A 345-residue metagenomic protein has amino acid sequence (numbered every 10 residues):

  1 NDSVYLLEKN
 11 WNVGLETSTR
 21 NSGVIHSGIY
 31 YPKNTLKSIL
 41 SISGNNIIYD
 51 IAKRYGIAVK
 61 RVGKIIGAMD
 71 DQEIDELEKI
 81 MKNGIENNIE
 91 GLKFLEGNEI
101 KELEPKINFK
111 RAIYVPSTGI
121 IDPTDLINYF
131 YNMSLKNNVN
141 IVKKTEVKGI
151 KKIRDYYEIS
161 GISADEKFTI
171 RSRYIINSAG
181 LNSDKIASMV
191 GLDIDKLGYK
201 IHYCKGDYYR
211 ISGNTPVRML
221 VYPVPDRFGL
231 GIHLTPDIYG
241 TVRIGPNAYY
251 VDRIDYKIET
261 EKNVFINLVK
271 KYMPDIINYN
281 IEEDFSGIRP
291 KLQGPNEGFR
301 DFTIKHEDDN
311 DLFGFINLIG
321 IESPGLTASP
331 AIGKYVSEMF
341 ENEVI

Functional and structural regions predicted by a protein language model:
D2-R20: Glycine-rich FAD pyrophosphate-binding loop
E8, R61, E96-G97, K143-T145 (+2 more regions): Short loop/edge segments at beta-strand edges and connector loops that shape dinucleotide/nucleotide cofactor-binding
W11, F299-I345: C-terminal lid/capping helical subdomain adjacent to the catalytic/cofactor pocket in oxidative enzymes
G23-E99, F109, G231-I232: Dinucleotide-binding Rossmann-like beta1-alpha1 core, especially the glycine-rich loop that anchors the ADP
I25, Y55-V59, F168-Y174, S178-D311: Active-site substrate-recognition segment that forms the wall of the catalytic cavity or substrate channel
Y30, T118-I120, D226-G229, I316-A328: Glycine-rich phosphate/pyrophosphate-binding beta-alpha loops
P32-S43, G67-E76, I113-N132, V142 (+2 more regions): Short beta-strand to alpha-helix junction loop
I113-Y174, P330: Helical element adjacent to the flavin cofactor pocket in flavoenzyme catalytic cores
